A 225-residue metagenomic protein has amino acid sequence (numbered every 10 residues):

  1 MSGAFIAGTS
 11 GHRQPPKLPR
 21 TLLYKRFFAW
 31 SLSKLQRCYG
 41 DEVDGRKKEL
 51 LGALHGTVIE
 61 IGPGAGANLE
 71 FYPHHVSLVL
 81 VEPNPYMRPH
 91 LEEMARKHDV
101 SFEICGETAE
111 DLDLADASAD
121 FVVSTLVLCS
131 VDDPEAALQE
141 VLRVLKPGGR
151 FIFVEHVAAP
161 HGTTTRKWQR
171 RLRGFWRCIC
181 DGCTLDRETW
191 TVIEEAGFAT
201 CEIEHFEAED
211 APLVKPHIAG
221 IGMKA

Functional and structural regions predicted by a protein language model:
P15-K17, S31-Y39, V154-V214: C-terminal alpha-helical "lid/dimerization" subdomain adjacent to the S-adenosyl-L-methionine
K34-T57, A67-F71: Conserved alpha-helix/loop element of class I SAM-dependent methyltransferases that forms part of the SAM/SAH-binding
T57-D111: Class I SAM-dependent methyltransferase SAM/SAH-binding core
S77, G148-R150: Short glycine-centered segments of the SAM/dcSAM-binding site in methyltransferase folds
E110-V122: A short acidic, Gly/Pro-enriched loop at the edge of an enzyme's catalytic core that lines a small-molecule cofactor
D120-D133: A short SAM/SAH-binding and catalytic strip from SAM-dependent methyltransferases
E135-P147: A short glycine-rich, Lys/Arg-flanked "PGG" loop and its adjoining helix->strand segment in the class I
H217-A225: C-terminal lobe and adjacent flexible extensions of AdoMet/dcAdoMet transferase-like proteins
